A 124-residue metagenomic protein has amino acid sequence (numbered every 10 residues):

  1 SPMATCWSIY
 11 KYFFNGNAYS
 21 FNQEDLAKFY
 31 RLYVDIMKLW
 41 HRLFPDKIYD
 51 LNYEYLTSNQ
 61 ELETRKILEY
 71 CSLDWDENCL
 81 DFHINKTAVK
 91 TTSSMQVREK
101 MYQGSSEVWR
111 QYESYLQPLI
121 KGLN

Functional and structural regions predicted by a protein language model:
S1-T5: Conserved radical SAM core fold
C6-D50, T57-N124: PAPS-dependent sulfotransferases, especially Golgi type II membrane carbohydrate sulfotransferases
